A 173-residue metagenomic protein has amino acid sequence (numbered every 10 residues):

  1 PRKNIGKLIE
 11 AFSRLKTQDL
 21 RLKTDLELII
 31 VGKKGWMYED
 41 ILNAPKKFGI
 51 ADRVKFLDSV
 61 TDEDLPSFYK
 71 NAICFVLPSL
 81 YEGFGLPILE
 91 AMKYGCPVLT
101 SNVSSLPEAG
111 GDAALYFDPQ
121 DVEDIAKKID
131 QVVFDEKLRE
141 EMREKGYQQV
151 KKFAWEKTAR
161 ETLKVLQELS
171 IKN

Functional and structural regions predicted by a protein language model:
P1-N173: Carbohydrate transferase catalytic cores enriched for Leloir-type hexosyltransferases
